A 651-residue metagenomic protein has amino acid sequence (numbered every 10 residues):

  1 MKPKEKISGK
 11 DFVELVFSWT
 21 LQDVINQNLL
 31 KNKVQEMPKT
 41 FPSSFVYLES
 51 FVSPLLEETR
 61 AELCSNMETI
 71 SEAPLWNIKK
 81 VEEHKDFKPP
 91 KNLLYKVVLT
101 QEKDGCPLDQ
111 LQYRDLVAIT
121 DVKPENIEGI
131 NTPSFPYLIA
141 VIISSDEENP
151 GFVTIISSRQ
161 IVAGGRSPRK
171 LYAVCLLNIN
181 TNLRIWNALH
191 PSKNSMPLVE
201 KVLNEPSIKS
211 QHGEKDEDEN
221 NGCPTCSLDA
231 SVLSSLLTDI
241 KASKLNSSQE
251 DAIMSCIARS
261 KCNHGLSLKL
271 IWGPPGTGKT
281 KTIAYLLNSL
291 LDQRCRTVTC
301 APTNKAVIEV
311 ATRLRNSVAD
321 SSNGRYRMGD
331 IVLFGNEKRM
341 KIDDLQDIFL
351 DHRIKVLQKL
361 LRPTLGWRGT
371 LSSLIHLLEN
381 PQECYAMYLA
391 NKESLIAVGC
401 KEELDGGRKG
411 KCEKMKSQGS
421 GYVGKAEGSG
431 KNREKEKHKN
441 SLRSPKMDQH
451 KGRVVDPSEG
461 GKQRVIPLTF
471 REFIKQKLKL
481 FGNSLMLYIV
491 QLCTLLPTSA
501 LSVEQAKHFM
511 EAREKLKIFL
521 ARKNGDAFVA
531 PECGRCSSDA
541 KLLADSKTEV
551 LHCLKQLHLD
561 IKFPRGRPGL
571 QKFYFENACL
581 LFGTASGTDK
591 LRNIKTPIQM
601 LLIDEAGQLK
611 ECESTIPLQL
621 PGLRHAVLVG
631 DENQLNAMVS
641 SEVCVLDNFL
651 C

Functional and structural regions predicted by a protein language model:
N32-T238, R313, N323-R327, D343 (+2 more regions): Conserved ASCE P-loop ATPase motor domains encompassing nucleic-acid-directed helicases/translocases
P107-Q112, N263-S267, L570-N577, T588-Q599 (+1 more regions): Short basic/glycine-enriched coil/helix segment immediately N-terminal to the Walker B
A242-S267, K281-T282, G583-T584: N-terminal pre-P-loop "Q-motif" helix
I257-K261, T280-C295, E309-A319, Q619-L620: Walker A/P-loop NTP-binding motif
I271, T299: Hydrophobic anchor at the beta1->P-loop junction of P-loop NTPases
G276: Walker A (P-loop) phosphate-binding loop of P-loop NTPases
R296, K305-K595, A637-L650: Conserved P-loop NTPase motor core of helicases/translocases
S586-C651: Conserved helicase motor core of SF1/SF2 NTP-dependent helicases
